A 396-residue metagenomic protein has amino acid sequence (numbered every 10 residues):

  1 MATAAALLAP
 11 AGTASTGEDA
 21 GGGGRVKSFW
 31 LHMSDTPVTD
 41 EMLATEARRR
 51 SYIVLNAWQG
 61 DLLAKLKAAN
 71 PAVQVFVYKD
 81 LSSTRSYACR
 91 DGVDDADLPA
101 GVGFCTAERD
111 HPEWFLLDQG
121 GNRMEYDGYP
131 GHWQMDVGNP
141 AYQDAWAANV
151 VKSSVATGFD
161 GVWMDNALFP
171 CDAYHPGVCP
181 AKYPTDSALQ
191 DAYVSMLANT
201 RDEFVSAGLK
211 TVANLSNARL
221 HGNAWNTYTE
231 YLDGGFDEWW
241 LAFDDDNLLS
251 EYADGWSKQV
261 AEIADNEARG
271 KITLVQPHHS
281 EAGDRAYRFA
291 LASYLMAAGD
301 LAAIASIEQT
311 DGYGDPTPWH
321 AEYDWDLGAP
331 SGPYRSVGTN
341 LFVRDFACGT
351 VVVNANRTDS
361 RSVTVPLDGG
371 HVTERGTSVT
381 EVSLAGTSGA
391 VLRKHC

Functional and structural regions predicted by a protein language model:
M1-T16: Secretory targeting and sorting signals
G17-C396: Glycan-processing catalytic domains of CAZymes
